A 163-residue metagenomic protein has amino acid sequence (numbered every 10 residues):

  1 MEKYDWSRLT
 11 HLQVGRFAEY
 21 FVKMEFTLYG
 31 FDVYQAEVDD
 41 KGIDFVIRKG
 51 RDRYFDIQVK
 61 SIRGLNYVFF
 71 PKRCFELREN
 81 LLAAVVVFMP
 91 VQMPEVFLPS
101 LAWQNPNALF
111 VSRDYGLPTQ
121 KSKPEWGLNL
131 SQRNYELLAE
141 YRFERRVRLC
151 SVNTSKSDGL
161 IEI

Functional and structural regions predicted by a protein language model:
M1-K41, V46-I163: Mixed-charge (Asp/Glu-Lys/Arg
